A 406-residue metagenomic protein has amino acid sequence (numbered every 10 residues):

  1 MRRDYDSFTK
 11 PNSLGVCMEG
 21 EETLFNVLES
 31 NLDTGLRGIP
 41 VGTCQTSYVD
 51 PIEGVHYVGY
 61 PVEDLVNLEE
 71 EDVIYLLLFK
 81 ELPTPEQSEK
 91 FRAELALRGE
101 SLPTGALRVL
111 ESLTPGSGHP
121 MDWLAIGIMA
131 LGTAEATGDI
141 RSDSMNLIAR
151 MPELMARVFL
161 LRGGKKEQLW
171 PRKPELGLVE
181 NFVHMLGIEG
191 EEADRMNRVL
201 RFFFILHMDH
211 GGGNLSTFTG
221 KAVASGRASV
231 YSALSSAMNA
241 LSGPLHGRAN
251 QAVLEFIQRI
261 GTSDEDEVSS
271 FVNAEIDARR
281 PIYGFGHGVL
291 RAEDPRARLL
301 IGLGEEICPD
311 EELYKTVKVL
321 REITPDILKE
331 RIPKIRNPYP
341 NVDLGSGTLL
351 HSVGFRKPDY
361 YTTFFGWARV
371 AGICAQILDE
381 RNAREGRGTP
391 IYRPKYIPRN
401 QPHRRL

Functional and structural regions predicted by a protein language model:
R2-L406: Hydrophobic alpha-helical bundle cores within soluble ligand-binding/oligomerization subdomains
